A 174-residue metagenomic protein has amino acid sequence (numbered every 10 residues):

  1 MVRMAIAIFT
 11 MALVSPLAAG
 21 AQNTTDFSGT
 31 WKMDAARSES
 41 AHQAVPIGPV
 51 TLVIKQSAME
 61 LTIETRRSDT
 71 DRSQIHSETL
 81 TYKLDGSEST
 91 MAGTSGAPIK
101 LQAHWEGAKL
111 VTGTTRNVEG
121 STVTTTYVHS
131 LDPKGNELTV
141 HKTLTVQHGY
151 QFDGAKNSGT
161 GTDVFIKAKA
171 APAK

Functional and structural regions predicted by a protein language model:
M1-V2: N-terminal secretory signal peptides that target proteins for export/translocation
A5-P16: Bacterial N-terminal signal peptides
G20-K174: Hydrophobic small-molecule pocket/channel-lining residues, especially in calycin-type beta-barrels
